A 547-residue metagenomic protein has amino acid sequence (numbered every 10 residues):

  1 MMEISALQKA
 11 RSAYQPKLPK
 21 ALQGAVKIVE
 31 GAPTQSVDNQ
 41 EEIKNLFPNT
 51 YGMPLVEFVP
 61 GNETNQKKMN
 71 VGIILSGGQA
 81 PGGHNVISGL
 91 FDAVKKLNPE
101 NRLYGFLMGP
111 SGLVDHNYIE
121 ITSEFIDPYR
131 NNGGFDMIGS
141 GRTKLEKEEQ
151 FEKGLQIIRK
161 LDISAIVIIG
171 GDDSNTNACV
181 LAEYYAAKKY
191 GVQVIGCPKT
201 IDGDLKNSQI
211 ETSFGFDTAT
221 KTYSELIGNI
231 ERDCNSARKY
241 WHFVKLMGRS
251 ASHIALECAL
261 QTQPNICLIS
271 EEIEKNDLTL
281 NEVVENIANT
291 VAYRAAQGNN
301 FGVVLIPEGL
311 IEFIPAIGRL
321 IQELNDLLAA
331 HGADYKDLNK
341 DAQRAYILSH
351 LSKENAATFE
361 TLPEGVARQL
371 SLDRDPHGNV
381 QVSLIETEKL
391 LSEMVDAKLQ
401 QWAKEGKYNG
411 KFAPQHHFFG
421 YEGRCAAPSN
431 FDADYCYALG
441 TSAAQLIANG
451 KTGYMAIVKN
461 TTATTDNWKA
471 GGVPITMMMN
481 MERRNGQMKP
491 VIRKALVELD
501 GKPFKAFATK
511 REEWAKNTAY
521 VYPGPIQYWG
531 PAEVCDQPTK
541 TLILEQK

Functional and structural regions predicted by a protein language model:
M1-A25, I317-I321, G332-K547: C-terminal non-catalytic interaction/assembly regions of soluble proteins
M1-P19, T64-V114: N-terminal phosphate-binding or glycine-rich loops at protein starts, especially the Walker A/P-loop of NTPases
G31-T64, L113-S164, I201, T212-D217 (+2 more regions): Glycine-rich oxoanion-binding loops at beta->alpha junctions
Q66-I74, Y129-G141, K199-E211, S236-K239 (+1 more regions): Gly-rich Lys/Arg/Thr-decorated short loops/hinges at beta-loop-alpha junctions or inter-strand turns that position
S76-G78, F106-S111, R142-T143, G171-D172 (+5 more regions): Short, ordered loop/turn segments at secondary-structure junctions
A80-L90, L113-V114, E146-F151, D172-V180 (+3 more regions): Short glycine/serine/threonine-rich phosphate/pyrophosphate-binding segments that cradle anionic phosphate groups
N101, A165-G170, T176-Q193, S208 (+1 more regions): Accessory alpha-helical/coil subdomains and C-terminal extensions that flank or cap enzyme catalytic cores
